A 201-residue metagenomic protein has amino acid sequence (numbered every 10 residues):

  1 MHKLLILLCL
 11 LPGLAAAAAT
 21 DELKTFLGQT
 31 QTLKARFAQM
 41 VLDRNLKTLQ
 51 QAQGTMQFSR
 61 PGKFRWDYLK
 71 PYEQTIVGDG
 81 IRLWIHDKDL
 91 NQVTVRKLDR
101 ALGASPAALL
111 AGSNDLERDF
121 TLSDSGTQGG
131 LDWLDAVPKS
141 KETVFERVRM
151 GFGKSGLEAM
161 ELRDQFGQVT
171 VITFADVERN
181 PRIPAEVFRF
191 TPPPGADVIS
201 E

Functional and structural regions predicted by a protein language model:
K3-G13: Bacterial N-terminal signal peptides
L11, A15-A52, P192-E201: N-terminal leader/targeting segments and the immediate start of mature chains
T30-T32, Q51-Q53, S59-P61, P71 (+6 more regions): Extracytoplasmic
A35-F37, Q51-Q53, W66, F145 (+1 more regions): Extended beta-sheet lipid-handling architectures
A38-L42, D67-L69, H86-K88, V137-K139 (+1 more regions): A generic structural motif
Q53-A104, T170-V171: An acidic-aromatic
T94, E117-E201: Gly/Pro-enriched, hydrophobic low-complexity segments that function as extracytoplasmic propeptides/linkers
L102-E117: Short, solvent-exposed helix-to-loop capping segments enriched in aromatics
